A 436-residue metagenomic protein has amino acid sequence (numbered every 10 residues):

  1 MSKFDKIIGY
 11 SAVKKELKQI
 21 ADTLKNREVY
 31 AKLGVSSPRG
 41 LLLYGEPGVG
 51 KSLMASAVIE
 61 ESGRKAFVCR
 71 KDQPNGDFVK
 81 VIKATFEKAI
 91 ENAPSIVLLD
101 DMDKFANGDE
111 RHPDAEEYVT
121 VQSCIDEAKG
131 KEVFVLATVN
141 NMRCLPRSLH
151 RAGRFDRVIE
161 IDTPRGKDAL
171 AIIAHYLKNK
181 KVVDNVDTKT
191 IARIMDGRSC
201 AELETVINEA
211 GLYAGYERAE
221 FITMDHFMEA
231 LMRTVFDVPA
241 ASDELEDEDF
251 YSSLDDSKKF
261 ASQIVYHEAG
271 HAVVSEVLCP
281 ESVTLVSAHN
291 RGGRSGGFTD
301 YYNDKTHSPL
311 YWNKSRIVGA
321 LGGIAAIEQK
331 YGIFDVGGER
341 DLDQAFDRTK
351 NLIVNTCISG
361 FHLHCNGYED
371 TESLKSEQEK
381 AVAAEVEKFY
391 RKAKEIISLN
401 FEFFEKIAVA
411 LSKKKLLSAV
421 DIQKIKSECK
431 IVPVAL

Functional and structural regions predicted by a protein language model:
M1, K6-A12, K18, E46 (+8 more regions): Non-catalytic accessory segments flanking P-loop/AAA+ NTPase cores
S2-A192: Walker A/P-loop NTP-binding motif of AAA+ ATPase domains
K14, L170, T188-M195, E204-N208 (+1 more regions): Short, well-structured alpha-helical segments
L17, L42, I59, F155 (+8 more regions): Residue-level signature of catalytic and energy-coupling elements of molecular machines, predominantly ATP/GTP-dependent
K25-L33, K131-E132, A240-S242, L278-V286 (+1 more regions): Active-site phosphate-binding and catalytic loops of NTP-dependent enzymes
E46, D247-Y266, A272-L436: Soluble catalytic regions of large protease machineries
A106-G108, P146, L231, V273 (+2 more regions): Activation segment
R193-A240, D255-F260, A272-T284, I353-S359 (+1 more regions): AAA+ ATPase "lid" subdomain C-terminal helix
